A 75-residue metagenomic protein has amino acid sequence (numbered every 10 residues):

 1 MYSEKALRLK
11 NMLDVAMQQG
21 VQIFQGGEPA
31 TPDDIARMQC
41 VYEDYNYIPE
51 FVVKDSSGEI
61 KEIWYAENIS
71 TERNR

Functional and structural regions predicted by a protein language model:
M1-A30: N-terminal acidic leader/helix
R8, R37, R73-R75: Arginine residue identity/basic-tract feature
D14-Q18, C40-Y47, Y65: Generic surface-pattern signal
P29-S57: Acidic, low-complexity, intrinsically disordered interaction modules
P49-R75: Short, compact, well-ordered microdomains
